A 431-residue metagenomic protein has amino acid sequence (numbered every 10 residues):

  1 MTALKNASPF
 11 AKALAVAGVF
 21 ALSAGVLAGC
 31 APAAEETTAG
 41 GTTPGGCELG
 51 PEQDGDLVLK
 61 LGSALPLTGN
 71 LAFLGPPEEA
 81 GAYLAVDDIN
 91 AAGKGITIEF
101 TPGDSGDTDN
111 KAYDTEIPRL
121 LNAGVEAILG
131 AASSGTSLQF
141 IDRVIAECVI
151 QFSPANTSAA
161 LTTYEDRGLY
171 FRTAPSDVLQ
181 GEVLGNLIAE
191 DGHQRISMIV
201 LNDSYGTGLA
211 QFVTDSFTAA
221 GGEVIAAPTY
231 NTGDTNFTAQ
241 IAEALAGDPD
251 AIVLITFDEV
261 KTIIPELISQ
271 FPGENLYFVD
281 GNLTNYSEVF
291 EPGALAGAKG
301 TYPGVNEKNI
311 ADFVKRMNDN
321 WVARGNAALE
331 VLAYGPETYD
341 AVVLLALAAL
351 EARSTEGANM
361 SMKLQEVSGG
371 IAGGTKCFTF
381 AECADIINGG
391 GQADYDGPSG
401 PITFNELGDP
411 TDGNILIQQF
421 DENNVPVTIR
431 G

Functional and structural regions predicted by a protein language model:
T2-S23, L27-G431: Extracytosolic ligand-binding ectodomains
